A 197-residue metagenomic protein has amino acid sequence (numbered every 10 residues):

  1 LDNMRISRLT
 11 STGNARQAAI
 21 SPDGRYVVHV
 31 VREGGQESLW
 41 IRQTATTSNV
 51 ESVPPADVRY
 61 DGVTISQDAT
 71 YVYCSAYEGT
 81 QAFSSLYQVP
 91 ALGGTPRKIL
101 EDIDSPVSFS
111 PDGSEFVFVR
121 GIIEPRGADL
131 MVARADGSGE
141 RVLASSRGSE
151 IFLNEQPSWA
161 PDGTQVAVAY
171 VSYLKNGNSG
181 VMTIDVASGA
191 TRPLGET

Functional and structural regions predicted by a protein language model:
L1-T197: Acidic, proline/glycine-rich low-complexity intrinsically disordered segments
